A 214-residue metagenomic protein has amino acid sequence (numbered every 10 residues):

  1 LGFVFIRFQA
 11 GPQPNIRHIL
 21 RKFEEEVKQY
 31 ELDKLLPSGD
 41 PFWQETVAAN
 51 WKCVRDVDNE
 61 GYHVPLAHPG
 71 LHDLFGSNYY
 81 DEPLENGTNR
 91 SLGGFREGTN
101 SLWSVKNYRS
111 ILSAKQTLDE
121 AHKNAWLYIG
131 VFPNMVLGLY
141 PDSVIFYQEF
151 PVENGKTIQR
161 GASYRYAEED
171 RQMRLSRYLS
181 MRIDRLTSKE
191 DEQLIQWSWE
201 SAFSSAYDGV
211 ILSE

Functional and structural regions predicted by a protein language model:
G2-E214: C-terminal catalytic domain of Rieske-type non-heme iron oxygenases
